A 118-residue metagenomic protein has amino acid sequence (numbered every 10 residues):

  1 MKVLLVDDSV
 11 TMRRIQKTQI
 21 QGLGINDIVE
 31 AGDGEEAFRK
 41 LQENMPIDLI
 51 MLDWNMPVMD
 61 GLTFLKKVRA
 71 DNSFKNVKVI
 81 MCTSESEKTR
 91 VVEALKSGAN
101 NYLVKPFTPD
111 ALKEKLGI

Functional and structural regions predicted by a protein language model:
V10-V29: Two-component/phosphorelay signaling modules centered on CheY-like receiver
K17, T63, S86-N101: Alpha4 helix (beta4-alpha4-beta5 surface) of REC/receiver domains from two-component response regulators
E30-R39, G61: Helix N-cap/capping motif at the beta->alpha junctions
R39, L62-K75: Short amphipathic alpha-helix used as the core "switch/output" element in two-component signaling
M45-M51: Active-site beta3 strand of CheY-like receiver
M56: Receiver (REC) domain active-site loop signature in two-component systems and cognate sites in sensor histidine kinases
F107-L116: C-terminal output helix
